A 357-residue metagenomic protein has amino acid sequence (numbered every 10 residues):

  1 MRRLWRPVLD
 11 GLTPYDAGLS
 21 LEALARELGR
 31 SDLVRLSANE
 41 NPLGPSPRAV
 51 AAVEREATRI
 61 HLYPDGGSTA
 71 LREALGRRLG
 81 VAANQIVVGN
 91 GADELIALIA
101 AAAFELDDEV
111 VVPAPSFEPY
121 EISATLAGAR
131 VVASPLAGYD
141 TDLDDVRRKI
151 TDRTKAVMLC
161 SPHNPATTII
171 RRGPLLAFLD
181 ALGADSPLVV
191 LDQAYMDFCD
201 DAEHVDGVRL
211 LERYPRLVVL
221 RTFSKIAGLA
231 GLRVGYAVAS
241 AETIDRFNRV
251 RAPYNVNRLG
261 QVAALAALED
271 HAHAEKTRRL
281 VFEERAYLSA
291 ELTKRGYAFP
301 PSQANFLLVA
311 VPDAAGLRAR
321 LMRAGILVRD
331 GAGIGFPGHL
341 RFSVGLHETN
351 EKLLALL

Functional and structural regions predicted by a protein language model:
M1-D93, L98: N-terminal small-domain helix-loop-helix segment of the aminotransferase-like
S46, G67, R216-P300: PLP-dependent aminotransferase class I/II
A82-I86, L106-E109, R153, S186 (+3 more regions): Short acidic capping loops at alpha-helix termini that bridge into adjacent secondary structure
A102-L159: PLP-dependent aminotransferase-like
T125, D140-R153, P165-V189, Q193-I226: Active-site pre-lysine segment of PLP-dependent enzymes
V281-F282, A286, A290-A324, L340: Conserved PLP-binding catalytic core of the aspartate aminotransferase-like
R320-A324, R329, G333-L357: PLP-dependent enzyme catalytic core of the Aspartate aminotransferase-like
